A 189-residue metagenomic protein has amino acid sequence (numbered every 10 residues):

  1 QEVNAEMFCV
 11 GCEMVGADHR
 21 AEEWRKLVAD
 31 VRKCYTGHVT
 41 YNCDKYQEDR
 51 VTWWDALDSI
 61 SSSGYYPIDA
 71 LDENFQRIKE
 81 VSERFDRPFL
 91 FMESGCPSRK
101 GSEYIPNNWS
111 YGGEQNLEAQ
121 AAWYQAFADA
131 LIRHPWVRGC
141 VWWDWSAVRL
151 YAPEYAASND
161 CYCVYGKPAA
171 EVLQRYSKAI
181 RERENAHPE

Functional and structural regions predicted by a protein language model:
Q1, A21-R32, F75-S82, Y124-D129 (+2 more regions): Generic structural signal for well-ordered alpha-helices, preferentially at hydrophobic/aromatic core positions
Q1-A21, R138-A147: Active-site groove signature of glycoside hydrolases
N4, C9-C12, V31-Y35, G64 (+3 more regions): Sec/Tat-exported extracytoplasmic proteins
G11, T40-N42: Catalytic beta/alpha-barrel core
G11-R20, Y65-D69, Y111-A119, D160-C163: The substrate-binding groove and active-site-proximal loops of carbohydrate-active enzymes, especially glycoside
A17-R20, R50, D69, K100 (+1 more regions): Extracytoplasmic/secreted cell-surface and envelope-processing proteins
K33, H38-T40, Q47-N108, Q125-V137 (+2 more regions): Glycoside hydrolase catalytic-domain groove-lining segments
P106, A122, A130, H134-E189: Aromatic-rich peripheral "rim/lid" segments of glycoside hydrolase catalytic domains that contact and position glycan
